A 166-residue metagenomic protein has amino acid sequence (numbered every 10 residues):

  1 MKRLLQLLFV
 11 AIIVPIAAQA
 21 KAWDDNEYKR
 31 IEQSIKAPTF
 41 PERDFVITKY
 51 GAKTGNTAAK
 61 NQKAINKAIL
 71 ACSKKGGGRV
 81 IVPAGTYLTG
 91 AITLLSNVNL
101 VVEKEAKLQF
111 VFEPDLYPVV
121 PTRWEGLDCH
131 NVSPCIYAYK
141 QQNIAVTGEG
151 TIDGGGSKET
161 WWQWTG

Functional and structural regions predicted by a protein language model:
M1-W23: Bacterial Sec-dependent N-terminal signal peptides
Q19-G166: Extracellular/periplasmic carbohydrate-active domains that bind, remodel, or depolymerize complex polysaccharides
